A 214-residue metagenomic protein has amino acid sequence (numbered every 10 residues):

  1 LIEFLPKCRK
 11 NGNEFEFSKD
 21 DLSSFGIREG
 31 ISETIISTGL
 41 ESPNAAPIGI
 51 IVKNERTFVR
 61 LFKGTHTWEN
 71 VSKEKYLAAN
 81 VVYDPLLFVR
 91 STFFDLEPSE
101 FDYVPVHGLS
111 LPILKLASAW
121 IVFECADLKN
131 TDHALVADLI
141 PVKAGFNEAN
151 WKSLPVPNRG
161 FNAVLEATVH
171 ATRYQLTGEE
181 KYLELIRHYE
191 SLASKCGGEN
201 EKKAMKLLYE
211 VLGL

Functional and structural regions predicted by a protein language model:
I2-W120, E124-L214: Basic, polyanion-binding surface patches
